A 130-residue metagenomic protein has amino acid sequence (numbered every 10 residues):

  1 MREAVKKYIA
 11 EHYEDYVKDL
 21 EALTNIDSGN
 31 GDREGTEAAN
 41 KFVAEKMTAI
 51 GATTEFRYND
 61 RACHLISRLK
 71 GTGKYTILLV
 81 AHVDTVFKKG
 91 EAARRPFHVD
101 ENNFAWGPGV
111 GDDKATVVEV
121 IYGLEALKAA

Functional and structural regions predicted by a protein language model:
M1-V110, A126-A129: Acidic/His- and Gly-rich active-site-bordering loop/insert found across diverse amide/peptide-bond hydrolases
G109-L124: Active-site alpha-helical elements of protease catalytic centers
